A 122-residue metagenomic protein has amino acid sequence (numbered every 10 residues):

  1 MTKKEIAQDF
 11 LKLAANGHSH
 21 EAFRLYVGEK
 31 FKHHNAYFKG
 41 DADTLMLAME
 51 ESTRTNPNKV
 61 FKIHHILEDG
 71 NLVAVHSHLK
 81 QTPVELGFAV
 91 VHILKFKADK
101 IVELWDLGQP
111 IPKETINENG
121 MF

Functional and structural regions predicted by a protein language model:
M1-F122: C-terminal and inter-domain tail/linker signature
